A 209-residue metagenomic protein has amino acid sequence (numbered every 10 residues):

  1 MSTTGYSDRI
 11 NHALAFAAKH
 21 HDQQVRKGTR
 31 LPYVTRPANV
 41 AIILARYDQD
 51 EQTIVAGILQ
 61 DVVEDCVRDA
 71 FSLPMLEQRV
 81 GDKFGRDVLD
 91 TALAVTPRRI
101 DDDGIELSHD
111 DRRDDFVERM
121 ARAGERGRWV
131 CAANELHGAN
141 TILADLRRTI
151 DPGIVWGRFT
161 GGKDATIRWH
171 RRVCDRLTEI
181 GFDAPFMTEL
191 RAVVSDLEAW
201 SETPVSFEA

Functional and structural regions predicted by a protein language model:
M1-A209: Active-site helical microenvironments for divalent-metal-assisted chemistry
